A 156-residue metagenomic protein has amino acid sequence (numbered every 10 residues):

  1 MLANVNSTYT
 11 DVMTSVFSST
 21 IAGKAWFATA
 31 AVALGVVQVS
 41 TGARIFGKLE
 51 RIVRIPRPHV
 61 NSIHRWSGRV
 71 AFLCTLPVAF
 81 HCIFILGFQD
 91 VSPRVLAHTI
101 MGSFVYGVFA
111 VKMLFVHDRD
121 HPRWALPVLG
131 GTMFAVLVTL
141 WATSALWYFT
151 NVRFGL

Functional and structural regions predicted by a protein language model:
M1-L156: Membrane-embedded alpha-helical bundles that constitute the cytochrome b-like, heme-associated redox core of multi-pass
